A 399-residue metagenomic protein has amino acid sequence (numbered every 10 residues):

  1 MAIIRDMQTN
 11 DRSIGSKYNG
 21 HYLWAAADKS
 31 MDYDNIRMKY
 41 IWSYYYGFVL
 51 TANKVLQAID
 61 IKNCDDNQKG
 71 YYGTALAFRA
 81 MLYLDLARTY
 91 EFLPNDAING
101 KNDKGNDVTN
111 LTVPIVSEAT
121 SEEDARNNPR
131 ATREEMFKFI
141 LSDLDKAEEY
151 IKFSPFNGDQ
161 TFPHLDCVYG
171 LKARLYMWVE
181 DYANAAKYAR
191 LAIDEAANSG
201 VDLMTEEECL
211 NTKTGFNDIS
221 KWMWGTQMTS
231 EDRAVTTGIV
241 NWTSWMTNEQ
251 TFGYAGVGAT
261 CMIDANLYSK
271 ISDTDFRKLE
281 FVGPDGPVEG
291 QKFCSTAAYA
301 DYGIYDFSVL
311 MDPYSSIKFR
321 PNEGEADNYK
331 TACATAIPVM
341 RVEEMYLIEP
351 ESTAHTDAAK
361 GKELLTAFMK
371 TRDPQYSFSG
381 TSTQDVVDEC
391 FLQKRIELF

Functional and structural regions predicted by a protein language model:
M1-Q8, N211, Q384: Acidic, glycine-rich segments characteristic of secretory precursors and extracytoplasmic regions
N19-F92, A131-E134, E148-K152, F156 (+2 more regions): Conserved, well-structured interaction surfaces
A25, F162, A186-P338, V342 (+2 more regions): Hydrophobic-face positions in mid-chain alpha helices that act as interaction patches
V49-A52, F137, L144, A189 (+3 more regions): Inward-facing hydrophobic residues that define packing positions of alpha-helical scaffold repeats
F137, Y182, A358-A359: TPR-repeat structural position
